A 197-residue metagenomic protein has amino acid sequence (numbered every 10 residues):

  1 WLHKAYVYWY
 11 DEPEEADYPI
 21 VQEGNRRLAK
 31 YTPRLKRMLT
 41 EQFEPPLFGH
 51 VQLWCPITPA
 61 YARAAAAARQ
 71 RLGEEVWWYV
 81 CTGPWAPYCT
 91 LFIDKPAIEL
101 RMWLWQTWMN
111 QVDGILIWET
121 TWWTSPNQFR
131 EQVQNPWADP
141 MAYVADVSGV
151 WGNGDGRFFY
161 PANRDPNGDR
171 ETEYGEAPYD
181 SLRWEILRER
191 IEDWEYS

Functional and structural regions predicted by a protein language model:
W1-Q128: Catalytic-core regions of glycoside hydrolase
W1-V21, R26-Q42, F129-S197: Catalytic domains of carbohydrate-active enzymes that cleave complex glycans
